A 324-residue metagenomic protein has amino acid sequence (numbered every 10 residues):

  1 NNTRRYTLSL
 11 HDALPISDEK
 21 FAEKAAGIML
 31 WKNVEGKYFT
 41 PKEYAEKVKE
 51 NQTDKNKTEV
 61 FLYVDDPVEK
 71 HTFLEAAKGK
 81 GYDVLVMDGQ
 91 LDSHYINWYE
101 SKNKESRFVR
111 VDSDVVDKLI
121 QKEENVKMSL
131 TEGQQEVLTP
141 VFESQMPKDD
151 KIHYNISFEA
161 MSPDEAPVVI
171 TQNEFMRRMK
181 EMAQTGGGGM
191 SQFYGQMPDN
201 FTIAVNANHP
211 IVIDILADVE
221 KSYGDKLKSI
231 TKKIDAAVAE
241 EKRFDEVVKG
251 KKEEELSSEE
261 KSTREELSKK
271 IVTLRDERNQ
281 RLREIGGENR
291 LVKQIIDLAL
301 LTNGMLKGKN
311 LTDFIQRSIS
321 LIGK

Functional and structural regions predicted by a protein language model:
R4-K324: Conserved GHKL (Bergerat-fold) ATPase module
